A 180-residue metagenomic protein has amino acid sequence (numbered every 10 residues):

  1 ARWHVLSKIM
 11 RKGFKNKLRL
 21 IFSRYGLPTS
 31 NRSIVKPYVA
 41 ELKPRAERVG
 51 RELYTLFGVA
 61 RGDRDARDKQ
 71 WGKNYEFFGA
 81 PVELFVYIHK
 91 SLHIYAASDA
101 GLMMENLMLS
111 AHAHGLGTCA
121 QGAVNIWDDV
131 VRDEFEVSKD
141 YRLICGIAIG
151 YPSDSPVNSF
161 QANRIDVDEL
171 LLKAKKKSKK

Functional and structural regions predicted by a protein language model:
A1-K180: Acidic, surface-exposed loops and disordered segments
